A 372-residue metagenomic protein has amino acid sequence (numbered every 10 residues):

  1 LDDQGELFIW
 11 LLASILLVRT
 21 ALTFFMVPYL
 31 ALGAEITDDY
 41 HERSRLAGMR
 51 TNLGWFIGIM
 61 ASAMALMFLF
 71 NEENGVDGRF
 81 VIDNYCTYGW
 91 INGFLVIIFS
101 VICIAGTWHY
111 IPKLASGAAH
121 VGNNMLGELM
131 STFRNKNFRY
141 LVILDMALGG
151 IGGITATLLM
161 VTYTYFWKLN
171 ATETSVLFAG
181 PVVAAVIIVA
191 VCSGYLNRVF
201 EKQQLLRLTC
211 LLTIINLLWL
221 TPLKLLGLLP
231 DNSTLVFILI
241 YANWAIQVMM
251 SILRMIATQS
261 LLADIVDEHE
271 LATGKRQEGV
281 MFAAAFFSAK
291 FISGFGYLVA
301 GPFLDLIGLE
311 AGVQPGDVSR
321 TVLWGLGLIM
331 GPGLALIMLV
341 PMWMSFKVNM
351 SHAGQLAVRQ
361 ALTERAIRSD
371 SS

Functional and structural regions predicted by a protein language model:
L1-S372: Membrane-embedded alpha-helical bundles of multi-pass transporters/translocases, especially carrier/permease families
